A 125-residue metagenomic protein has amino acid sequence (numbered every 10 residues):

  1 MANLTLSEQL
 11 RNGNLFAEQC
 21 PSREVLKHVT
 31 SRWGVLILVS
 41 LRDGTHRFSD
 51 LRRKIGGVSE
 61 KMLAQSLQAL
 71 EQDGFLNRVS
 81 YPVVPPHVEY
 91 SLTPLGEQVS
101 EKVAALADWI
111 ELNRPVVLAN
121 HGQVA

Functional and structural regions predicted by a protein language model:
M1-R11: Long, low-complexity, charged/polar intrinsically disordered regions in eukaryotic proteins
L15-M62, E89: N-terminal helix-turn-helix DNA-binding core of bacterial DNA-binding proteins
K27, S31, V35, Q68 (+3 more regions): Generic detection of well-ordered alpha-helical segments
V35, V39, D73, K102-V117: Alpha-helical linker/hinge and terminal dimerization helices associated with HTH transcriptional regulators
L63, L67-L70: Basic amphipathic alpha-helical segments that dock to polyanions
P82-A105: Basic, amphipathic "hinge/linker" alpha-helix immediately C-terminal to the N-terminal HTH DNA-binding motif
A119-A125: Exposed, interaction-prone assembly regions rather than primary DNA-binding/catalytic cores
